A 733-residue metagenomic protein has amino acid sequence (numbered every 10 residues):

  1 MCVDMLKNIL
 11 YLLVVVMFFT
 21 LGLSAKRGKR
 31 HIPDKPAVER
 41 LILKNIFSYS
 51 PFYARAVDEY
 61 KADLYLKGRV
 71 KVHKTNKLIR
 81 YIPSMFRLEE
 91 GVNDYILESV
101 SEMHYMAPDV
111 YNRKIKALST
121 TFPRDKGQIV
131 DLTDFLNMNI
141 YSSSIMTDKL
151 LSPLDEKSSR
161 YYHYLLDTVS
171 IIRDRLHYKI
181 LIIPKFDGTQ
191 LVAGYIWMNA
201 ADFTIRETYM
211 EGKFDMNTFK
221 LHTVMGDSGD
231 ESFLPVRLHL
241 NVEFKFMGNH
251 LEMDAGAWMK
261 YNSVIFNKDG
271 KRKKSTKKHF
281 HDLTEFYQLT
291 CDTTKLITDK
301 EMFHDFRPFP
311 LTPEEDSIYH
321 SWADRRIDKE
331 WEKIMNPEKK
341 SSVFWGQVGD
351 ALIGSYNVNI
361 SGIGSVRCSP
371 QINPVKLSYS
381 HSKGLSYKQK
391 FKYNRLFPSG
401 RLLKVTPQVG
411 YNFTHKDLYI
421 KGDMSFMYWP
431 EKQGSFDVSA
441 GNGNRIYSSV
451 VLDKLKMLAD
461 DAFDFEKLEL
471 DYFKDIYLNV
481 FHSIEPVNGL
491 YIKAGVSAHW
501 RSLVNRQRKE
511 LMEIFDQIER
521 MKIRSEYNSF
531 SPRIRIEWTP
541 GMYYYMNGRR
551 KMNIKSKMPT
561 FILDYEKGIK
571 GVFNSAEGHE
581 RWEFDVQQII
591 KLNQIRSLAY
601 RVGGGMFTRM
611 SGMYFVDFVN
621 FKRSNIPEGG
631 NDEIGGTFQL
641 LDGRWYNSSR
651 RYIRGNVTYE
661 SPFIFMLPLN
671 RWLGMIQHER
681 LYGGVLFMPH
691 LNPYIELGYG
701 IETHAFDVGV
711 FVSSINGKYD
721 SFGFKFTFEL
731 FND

Functional and structural regions predicted by a protein language model:
M1-K7: N-terminal secretory signal peptides that target proteins for export/translocation
I9-F18: Sec-dependent N-terminal signal peptides
F18-S24: C-terminal segment of classical bacterial N-terminal signal peptides
A25-G28, L151-P153, L165-D167, R175-T284 (+2 more regions): Gly/Pro-enriched, hydrophobic low-complexity segments that function as extracytoplasmic propeptides/linkers
R27, M146-L150, T284-D733: Exposed, low-structure sequence patches enriched in small/polar residues
G28-V130, F280-S341: Solvent-exposed N-terminal domain segments of exported/luminal and surface proteins
L66-H73, V242-N249, K260-K271, G441-S448 (+1 more regions): Short, conserved secondary-structure transition motifs
K114-Y178, I182-V192, D215-N217: Flexible, processing/modification-adjacent segments and terminal tails in exported/periplasmic/extracellular proteins
